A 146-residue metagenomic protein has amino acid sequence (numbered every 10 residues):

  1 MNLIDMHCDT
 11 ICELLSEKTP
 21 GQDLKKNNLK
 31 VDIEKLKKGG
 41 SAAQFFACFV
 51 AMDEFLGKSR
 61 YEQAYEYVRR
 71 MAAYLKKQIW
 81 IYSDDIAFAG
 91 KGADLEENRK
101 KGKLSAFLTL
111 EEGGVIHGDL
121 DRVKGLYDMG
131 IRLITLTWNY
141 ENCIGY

Functional and structural regions predicted by a protein language model:
M1-Y146: N-terminal hydrophobic targeting/anchoring segments and the immediately downstream early-domain regions of hydrolases
